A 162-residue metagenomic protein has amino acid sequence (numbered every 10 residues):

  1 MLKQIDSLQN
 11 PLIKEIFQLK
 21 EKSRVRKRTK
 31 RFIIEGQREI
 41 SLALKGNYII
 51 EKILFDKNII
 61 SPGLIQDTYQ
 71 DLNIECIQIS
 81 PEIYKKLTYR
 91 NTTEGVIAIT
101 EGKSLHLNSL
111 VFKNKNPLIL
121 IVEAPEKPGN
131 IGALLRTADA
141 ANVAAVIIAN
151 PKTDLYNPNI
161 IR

Functional and structural regions predicted by a protein language model:
M1-L64, K152-T153: Boundary-proximal intrinsically disordered activation/regulatory segments immediately upstream of a helical core
I33, L54, I97-I99, I119-I121 (+1 more regions): Structural motif
K45, S109-R162: RNA substrate-binding interface of SAM-dependent RNA methyltransferases
I50-E51, I77, A144: A short, local hydrophobic-aromatic micro-motif
N58-I60, P81-I83, K103-S104, P151-T153: Short, acidic/turn-prone active-site loops that include or flank metal/cofactor- and phosphate-binding residues
P62-D71, Y156-R162: Active-site-proximal loop->helix
Q70-Y89: A glycine-rich helix N-cap at a beta->alpha junction
Y89-N116, K152: Acidic/glycine-rich phosphate/pyrophosphate-binding loops and surrounding catalytic core that coordinate Mg2+
